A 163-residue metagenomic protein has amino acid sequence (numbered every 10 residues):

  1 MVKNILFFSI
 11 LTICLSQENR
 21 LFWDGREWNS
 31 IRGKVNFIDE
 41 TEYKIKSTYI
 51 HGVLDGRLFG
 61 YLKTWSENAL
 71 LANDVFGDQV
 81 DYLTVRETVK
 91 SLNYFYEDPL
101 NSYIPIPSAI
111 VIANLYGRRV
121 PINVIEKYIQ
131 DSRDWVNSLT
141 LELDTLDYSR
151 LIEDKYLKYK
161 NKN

Functional and structural regions predicted by a protein language model:
V2-S16: Sec-dependent N-terminal signal peptides
L6-F7, N36, V75, Y94: Intrinsic disorder/low-structure terminal segments
Q17-G77: N-terminal secretory signal peptides
N19, T64-N163: Compact alpha-helical subdomains of small soluble proteins
